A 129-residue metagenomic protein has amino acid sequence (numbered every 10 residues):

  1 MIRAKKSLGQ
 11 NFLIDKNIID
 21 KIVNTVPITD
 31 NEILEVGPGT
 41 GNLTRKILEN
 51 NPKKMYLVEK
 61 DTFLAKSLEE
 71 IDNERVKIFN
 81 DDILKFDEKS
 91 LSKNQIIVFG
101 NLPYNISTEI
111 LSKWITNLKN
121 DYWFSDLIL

Functional and structural regions predicted by a protein language model:
M1-L129: Catalytic cores of RNA-modifying enzymes
